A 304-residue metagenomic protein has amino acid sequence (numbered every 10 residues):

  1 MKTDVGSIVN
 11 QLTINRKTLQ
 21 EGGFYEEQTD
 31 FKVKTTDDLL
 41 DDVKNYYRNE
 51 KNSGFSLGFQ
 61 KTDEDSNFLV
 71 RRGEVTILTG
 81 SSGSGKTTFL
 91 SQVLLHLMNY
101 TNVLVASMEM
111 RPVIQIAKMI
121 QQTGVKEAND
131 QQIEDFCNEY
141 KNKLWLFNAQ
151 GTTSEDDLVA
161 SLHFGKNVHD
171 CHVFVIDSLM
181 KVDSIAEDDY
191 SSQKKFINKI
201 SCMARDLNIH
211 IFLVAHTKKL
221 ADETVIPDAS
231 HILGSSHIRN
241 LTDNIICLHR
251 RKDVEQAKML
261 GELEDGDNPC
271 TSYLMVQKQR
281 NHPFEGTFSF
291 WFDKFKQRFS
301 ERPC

Functional and structural regions predicted by a protein language model:
K2-N10, I14-K17, Y100-D188, K195 (+1 more regions): Conserved inter-motif catalytic segment of the P-loop NTP-binding fold
I14-K17, E26-D41, S82, N99 (+4 more regions): C-terminal regions of RecA-like/P-loop NTPase motor modules
G22-V125: The Walker A/P-loop phosphate-binding site
T76-L78, L104-A106, W145-F147, F212 (+1 more regions): Hydrophobic/aromatic beta-strand patches that form the interior of the parallel beta-sheet core in alpha/beta enzyme
M108, H216, R250: Cofactor-binding loop segments of dinucleotide-utilizing enzymes, especially the Rossmann-like FAD- and NAD(P)+-binding
E139-K143, M203-I211, L241-D243: A structural motif corresponding to the C-terminal end of an alpha-helix and its immediate exit/capping segment
V175-I176, I209-H216: Structural recognition of the conserved hydrophobic beta-strand(s) that form the central parallel beta-sheet of P-loop
Y190-K199, D228-I232: Charged helix-capping and loop-helix junction motifs
